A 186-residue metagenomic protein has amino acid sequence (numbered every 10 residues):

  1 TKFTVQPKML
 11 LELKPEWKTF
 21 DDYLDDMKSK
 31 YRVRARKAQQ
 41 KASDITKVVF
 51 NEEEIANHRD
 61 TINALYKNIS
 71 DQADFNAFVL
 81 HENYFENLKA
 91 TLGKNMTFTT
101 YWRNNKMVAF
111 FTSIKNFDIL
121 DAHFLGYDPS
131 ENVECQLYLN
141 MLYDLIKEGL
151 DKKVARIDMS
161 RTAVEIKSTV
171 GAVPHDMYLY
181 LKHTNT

Functional and structural regions predicted by a protein language model:
T1-T4, I119-L179: Acyl-donor binding region in acyl/amide transferases
T1-V133, L181: A conserved beta-strand-loop-helix scaffold within acyl/acetyltransferase catalytic domains
K182-T186: Short glycine/proline-centered loop/turn elements that form peptide/ligand docking sites
